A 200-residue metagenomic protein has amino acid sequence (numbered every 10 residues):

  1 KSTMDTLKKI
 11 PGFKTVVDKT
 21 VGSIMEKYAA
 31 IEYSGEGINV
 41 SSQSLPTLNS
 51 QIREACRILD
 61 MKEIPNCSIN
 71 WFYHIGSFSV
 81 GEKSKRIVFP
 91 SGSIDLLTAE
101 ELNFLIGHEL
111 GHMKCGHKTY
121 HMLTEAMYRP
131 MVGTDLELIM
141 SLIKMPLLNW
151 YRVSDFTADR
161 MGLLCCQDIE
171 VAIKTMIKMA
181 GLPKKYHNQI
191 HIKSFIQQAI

Functional and structural regions predicted by a protein language model:
K1-K83, K144-M145, P183-K184: Hydrophobic or amphipathic, alpha-helical segments that drive membrane association/targeting
G12, W71-S77, K83, L142-I143 (+1 more regions): Active-site-proximal gating segments in proteases and membrane effectors
S41-Q43, V88-F104, P146-R152: Short pre-active-site segment immediately N-terminal to the catalytic Zn-binding motif
I52-C56, N103, E109, Y151-I173: An active-site-proximal "capping" alpha-helix that borders the catalytic cofactor pocket
E109-R129: Catalytic Zn2+-binding segment of zinc metalloproteases
G111, T119, P146-W150, S154: Juxtamembrane interface helices immediately C-terminal to a transmembrane segment
G133-N149: Substrate-binding clefts and substrate-entry loops adjacent to catalytic sites of polymer-processing enzymes acting on
